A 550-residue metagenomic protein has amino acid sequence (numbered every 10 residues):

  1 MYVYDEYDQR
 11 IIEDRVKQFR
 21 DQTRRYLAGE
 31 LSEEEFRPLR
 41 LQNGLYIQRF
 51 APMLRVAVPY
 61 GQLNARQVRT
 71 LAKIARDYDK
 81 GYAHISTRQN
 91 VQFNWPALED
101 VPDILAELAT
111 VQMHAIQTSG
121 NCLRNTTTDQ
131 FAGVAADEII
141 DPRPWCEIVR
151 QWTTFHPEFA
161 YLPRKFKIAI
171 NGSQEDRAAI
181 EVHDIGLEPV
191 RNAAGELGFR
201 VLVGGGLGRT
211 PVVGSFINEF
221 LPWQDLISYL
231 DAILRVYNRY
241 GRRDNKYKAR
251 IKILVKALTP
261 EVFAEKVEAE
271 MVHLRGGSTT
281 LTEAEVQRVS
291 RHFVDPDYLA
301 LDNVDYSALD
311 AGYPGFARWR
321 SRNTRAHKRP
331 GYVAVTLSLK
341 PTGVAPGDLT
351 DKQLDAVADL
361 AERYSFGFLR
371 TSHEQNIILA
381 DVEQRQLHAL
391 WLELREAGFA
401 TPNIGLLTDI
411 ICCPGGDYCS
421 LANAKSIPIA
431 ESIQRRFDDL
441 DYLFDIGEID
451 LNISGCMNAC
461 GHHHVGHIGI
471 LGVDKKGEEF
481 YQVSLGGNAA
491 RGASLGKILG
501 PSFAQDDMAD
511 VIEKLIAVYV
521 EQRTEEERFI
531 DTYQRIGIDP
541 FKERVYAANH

Functional and structural regions predicted by a protein language model:
M1-H550: Peripheral terminal and linker regions in Fe-S/redox and tRNA-modifying enzymes
